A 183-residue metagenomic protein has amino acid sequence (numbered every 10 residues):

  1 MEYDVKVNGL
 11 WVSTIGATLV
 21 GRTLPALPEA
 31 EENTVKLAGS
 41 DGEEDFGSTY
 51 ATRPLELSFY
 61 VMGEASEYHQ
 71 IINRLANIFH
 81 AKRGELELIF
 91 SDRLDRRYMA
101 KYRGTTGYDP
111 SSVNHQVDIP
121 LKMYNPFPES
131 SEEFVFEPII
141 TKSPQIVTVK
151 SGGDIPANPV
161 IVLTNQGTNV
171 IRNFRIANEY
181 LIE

Functional and structural regions predicted by a protein language model:
M1-P54, L94-G107: Solvent-exposed edge beta-strands and adjacent loop segments that serve as assembly or binding interfaces
K6-N8, I15, Y60, I89-S91 (+5 more regions): A structural detector for beta-sheet-dominated domains
A38-G39, A65-N73, K142-I146: Charged, amphipathic alpha-helical segments
G42-S66, V113-P126: Oligomerization/assembly interface segments of phage tail-like spikes and tubes
T49-R53, H80-K82, S111-H115, S151-A157: Solvent-exposed loop and beta-edge segments used for protein-protein assembly and interaction
E56-R96: Long, hydrophobic/aromatic-enriched structural stretches that serve as scaffold segments
G84-E129: Short beta-strand and beta-hairpin "edge-sheet" elements
S131-E183: Intrinsically disordered, low-complexity segments enriched in serine, threonine, and glycine
